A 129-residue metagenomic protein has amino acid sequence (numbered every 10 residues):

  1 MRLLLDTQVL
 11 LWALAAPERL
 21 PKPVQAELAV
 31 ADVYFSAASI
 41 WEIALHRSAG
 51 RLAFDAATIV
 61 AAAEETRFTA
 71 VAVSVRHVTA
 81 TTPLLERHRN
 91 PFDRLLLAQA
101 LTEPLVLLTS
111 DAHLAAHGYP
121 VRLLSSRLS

Functional and structural regions predicted by a protein language model:
M1-F35, A49-A61, E65, E103 (+3 more regions): Short, well-structured N-terminal submotif of metal-dependent ribonuclease cores
F35-S36, V73: Short glycine/serine/threonine-enriched helix-capping/active-site loop that flanks the nucleotide-sugar donor pocket
I43: Phosphate/NTP-binding elements of NTP-utilizing enzymes
H46: Binuclear metal-dependent hydrolase catalytic cores
D55-V60, E64-H113, L124-S126: Active-site neighborhoods of divalent-metal-dependent phosphate/nucleic-acid chemistry enzymes
